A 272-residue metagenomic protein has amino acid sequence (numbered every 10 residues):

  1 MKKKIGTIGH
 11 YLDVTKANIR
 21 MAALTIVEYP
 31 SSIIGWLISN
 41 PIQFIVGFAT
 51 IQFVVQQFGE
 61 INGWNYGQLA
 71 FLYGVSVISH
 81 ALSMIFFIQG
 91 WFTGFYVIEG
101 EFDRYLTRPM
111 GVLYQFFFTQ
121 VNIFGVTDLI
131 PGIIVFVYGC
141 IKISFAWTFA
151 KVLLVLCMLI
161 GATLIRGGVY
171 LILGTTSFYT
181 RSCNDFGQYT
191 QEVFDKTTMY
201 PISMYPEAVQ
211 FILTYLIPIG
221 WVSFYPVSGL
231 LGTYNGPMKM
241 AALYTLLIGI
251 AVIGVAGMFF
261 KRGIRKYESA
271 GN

Functional and structural regions predicted by a protein language model:
K2-N272: Hydrophobic transmembrane alpha-helices and immediately adjacent juxtamembrane helices of multi-pass inner-membrane
